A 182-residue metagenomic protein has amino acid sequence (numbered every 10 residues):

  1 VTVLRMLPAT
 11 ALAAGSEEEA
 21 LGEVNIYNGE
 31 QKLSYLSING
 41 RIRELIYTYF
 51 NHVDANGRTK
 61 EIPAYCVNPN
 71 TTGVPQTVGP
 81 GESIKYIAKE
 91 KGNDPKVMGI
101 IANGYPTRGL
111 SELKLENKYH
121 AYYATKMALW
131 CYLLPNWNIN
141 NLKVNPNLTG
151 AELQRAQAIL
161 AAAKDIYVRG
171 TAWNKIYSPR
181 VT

Functional and structural regions predicted by a protein language model:
T2-A11: C-terminal segment of classical bacterial N-terminal signal peptides
A14-A172: Short, surface-exposed polybasic-aromatic patches that bind anionic ligands, especially phosphate groups
W173-T182: Surface beta-strand/loop "capping" patches
